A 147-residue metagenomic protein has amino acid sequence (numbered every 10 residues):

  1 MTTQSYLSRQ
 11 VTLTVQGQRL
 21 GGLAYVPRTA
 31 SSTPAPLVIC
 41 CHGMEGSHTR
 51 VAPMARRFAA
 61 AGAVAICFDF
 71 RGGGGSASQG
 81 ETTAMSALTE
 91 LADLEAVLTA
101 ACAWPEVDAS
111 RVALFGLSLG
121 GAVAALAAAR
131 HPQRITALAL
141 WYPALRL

Functional and structural regions predicted by a protein language model:
M1-S31: N-terminal cap/lid segment of alpha/beta-hydrolase-fold proteins
P34-G43: Short beta-strand element of the alpha/beta-hydrolase
M44-R56: The serine-hydrolase catalytic nucleophile loop
G46-S47, G73-S76, R146: Active-site loop signature of alpha/beta-hydrolase-fold enzymes
R50, A84-W104: Alpha/beta-hydrolase active-site loop
F58-S78: Conserved alpha/beta-hydrolase
V97-L147: Primarily recognizes the serine-hydrolase "nucleophile elbow" in alpha/beta-hydrolase and SGNH/GDSL folds
